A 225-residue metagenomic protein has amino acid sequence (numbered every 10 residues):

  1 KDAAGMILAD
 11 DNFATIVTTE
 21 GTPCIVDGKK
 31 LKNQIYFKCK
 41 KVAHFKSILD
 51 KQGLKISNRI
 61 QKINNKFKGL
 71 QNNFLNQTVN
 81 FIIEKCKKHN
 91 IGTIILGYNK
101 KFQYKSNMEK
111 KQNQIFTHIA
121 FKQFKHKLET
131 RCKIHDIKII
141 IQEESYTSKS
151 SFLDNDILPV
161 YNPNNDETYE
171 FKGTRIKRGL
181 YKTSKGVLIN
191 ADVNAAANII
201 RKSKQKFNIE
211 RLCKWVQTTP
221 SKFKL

Functional and structural regions predicted by a protein language model:
K1-L225: Positively charged, helix-rich recognition surfaces that bind polyanionic ligands
